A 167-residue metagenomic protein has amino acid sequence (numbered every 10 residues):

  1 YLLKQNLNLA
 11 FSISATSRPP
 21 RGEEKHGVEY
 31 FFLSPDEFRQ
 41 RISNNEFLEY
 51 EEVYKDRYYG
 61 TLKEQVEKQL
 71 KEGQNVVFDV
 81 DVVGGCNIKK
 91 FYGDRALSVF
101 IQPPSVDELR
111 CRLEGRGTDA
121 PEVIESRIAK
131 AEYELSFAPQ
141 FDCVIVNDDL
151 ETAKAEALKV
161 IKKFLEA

Functional and structural regions predicted by a protein language model:
L3-P20: Short beta-strand-centered segment that lines the nucleotide-binding/catalytic pocket of NTP-utilizing
L7, Y92-L97, P139-F141: Short glycine-/polar-rich loops that comprise or flank the Walker A/P-loop and associated switch/sensor motifs
F11, F38, V77, A131 (+1 more regions): Residue-level signature of catalytic and energy-coupling elements of molecular machines, predominantly ATP/GTP-dependent
S12, F31, L97-V99, C143-I145: Hydrophobic/aromatic beta-strand patches that form the interior of the parallel beta-sheet core in alpha/beta enzyme
T16-P20, V82-G84, P103-E108, L150-T152: Conserved nucleotide-binding/hydrolysis micro-motifs of P-loop NTPases
T16-V76, V83-C86: ATP-dependent small-molecule kinase phosphotransfer cores that center on conserved nucleotide phosphate-binding segments
V76-D81, F91-G115: Conserved phosphate-donor/acceptor-positioning beta-strand/loop module used by diverse small-molecule
C111, G115-D119, Y133-A167: NTP-dependent small-molecule kinase module
